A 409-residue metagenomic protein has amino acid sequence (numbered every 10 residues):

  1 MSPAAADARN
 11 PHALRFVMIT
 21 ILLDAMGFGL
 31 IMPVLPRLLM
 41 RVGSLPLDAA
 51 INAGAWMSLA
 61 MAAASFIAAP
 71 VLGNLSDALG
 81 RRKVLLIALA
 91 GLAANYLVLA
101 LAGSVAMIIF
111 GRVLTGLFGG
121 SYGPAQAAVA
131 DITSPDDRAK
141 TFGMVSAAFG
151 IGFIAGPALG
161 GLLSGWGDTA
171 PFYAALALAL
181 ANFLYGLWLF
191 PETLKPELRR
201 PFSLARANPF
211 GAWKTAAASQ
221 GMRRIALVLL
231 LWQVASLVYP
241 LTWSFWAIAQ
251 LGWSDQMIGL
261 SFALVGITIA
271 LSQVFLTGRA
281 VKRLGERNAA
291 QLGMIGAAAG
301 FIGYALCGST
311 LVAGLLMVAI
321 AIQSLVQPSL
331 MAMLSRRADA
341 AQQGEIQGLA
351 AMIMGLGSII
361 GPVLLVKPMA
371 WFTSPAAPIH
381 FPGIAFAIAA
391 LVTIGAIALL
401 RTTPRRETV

Functional and structural regions predicted by a protein language model:
S2-P11, P191-V228, Q250: Juxtamembrane intracellular "pre-TM" segments in multi-pass secondary transporters
V34-I51, L241-I258: Short amphipathic helix-loop junctions that connect adjacent transmembrane helices in Major Facilitator Superfamily/SLC
D48, S164-A177, K367-L391: A membrane-interface helix-boundary motif in multi-pass transporters
F66-V105: Conserved MFS/SLC helix-loop-helix module at the cytosolic interface between two early adjacent transmembrane helices
I67-G80, S272-E286: Helix-to-loop junctions at the C-terminal end of transmembrane segments in multipass secondary transporters
G111-G150: Cytoplasmic helix-loop-helix junction between adjacent transmembrane helices in 12-TM secondary transporters
F183-L189, A387-V409: Multi-pass alpha-helical transporter architecture, strongest for 12-TM Major Facilitator/SLC carriers used
R287-L330: C-terminal transmembrane helical hairpin of 12-TM major facilitator-type secondary transporters
